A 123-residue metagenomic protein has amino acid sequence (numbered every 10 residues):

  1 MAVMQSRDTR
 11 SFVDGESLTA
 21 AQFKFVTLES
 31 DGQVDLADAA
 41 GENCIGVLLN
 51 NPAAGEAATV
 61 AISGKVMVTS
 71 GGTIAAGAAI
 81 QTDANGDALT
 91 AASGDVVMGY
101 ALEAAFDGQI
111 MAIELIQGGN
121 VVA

Functional and structural regions predicted by a protein language model:
M1-A123: Surface-exposed, low-hydrophobicity beta-strand/loop segments enriched in small/polar/acidic residues
